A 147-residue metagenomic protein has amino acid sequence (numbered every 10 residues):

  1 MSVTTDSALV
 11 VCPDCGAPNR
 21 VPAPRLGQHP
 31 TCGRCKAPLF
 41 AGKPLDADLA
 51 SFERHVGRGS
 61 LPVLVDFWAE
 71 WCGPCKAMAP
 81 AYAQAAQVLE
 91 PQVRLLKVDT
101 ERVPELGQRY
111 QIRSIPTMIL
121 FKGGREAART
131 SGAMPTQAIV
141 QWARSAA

Functional and structural regions predicted by a protein language model:
C12-C15, C32-C35: Short cysteine-rich clusters marking metal-coordination/redox-active sites
N19, L39, A79: Cys/His-rich microdomains that often coordinate metals
V21-P30: Short linker/helix segments within small regulatory modules
K36-P44: Short Cys/His-rich micro-motifs in 6-15 aa windows
P44-V63: A short beta-strand-turn-helix
D46-A47, F67, M78, Y82-A86 (+2 more regions): Thiol-based oxidoreductase modules, predominantly thioredoxin-like and allied folds used for disulfide exchange
S60, F67-W71, S114: Short pre-active-site segment immediately N-terminal to redox-active cysteine/selenocysteine motifs in thiol-based
S114, I119-A147: Non-catalytic, surface beta->alpha helical segment in thiol-disulfide oxidoreductase systems
